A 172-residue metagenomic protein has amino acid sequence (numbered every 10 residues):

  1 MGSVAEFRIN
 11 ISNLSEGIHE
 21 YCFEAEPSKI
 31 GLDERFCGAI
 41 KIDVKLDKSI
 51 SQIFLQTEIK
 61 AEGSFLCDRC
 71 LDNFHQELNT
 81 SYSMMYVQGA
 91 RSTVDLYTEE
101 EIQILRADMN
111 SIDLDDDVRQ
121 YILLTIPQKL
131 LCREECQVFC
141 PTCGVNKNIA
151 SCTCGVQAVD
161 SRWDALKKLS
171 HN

Functional and structural regions predicted by a protein language model:
M1-N172: Structured interface patches
